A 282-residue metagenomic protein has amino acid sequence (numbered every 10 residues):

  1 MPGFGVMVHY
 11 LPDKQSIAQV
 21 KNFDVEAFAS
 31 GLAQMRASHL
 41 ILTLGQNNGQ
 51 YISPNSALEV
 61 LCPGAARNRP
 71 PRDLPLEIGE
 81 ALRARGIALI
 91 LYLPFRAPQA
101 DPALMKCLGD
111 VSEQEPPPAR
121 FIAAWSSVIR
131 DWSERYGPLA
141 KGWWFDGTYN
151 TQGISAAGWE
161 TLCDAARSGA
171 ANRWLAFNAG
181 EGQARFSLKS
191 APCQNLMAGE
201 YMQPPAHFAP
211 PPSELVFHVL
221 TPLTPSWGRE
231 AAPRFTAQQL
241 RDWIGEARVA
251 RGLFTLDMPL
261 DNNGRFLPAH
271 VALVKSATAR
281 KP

Functional and structural regions predicted by a protein language model:
M1-P282: Mature catalytic domains of secreted/periplasmic carbohydrate-active enzymes
